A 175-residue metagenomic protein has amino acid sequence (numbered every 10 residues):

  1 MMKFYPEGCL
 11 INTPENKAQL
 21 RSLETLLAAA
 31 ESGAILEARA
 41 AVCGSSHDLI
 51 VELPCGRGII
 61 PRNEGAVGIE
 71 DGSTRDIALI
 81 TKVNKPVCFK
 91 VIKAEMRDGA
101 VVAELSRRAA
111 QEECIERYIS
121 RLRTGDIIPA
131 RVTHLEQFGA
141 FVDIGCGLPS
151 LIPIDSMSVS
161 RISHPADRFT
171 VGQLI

Functional and structural regions predicted by a protein language model:
M1-I175: Single-stranded RNA-binding regions, centering on S1/OB-family and related RNA-binding modules
